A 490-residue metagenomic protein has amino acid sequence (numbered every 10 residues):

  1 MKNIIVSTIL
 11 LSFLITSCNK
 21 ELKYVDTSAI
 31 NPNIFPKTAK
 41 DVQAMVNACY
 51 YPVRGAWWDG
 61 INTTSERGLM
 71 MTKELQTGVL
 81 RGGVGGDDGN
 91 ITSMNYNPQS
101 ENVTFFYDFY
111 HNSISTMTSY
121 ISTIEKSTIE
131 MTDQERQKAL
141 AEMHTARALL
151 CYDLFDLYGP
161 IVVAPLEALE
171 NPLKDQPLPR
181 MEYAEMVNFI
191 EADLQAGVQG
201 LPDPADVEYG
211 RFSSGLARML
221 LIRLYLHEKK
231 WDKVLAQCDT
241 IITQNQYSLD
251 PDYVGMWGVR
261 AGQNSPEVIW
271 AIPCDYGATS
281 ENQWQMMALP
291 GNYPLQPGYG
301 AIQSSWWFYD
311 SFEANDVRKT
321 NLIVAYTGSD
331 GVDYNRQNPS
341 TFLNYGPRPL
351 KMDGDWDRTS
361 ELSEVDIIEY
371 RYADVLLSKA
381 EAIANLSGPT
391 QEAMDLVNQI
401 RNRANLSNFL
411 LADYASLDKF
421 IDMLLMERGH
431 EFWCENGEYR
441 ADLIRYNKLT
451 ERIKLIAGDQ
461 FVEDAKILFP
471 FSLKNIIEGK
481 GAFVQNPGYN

Functional and structural regions predicted by a protein language model:
I15-K40, A148, I190, I222 (+3 more regions): Bacterial Sec-dependent N-terminal signal peptides
K37-D41, V46, Y50, R54-G60 (+3 more regions): Elongated scaffold/linker segments in the mid-to-C-terminal portions of large proteins
Q43, Y51-W57, G82-Y158, M181-E185 (+5 more regions): Conserved, well-structured interaction surfaces
G60-G83, I161-E167, P202-L220, L226-L289 (+3 more regions): Short, surface-exposed recognition loops and adjoining beta-strand edges that mediate ligand/DNA contacts, enriched
W231, P389-T390: TPR-repeat structural position
